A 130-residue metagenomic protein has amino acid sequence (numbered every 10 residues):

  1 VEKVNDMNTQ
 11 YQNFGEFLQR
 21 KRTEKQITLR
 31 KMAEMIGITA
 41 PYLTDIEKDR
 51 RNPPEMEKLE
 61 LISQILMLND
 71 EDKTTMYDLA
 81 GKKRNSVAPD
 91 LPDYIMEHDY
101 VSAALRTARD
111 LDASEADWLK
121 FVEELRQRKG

Functional and structural regions predicted by a protein language model:
E2-E24: A short, Lys/Arg-rich alpha-helix, primarily the initiator
K31-A33, I62: Short alpha-helical "recognition helix" segments of helix-turn-helix
G37-P53, L61: Recognition helix of helix-turn-helix/homeodomain-like DNA-binding domains that insert into the DNA major groove
E57-T75: DNA major-groove recognition helix of helix-turn-helix/homeodomain DNA-binding modules
G81-G130: Interfacial/linker helices and their anchor residues that mediate assembly or domain coupling
